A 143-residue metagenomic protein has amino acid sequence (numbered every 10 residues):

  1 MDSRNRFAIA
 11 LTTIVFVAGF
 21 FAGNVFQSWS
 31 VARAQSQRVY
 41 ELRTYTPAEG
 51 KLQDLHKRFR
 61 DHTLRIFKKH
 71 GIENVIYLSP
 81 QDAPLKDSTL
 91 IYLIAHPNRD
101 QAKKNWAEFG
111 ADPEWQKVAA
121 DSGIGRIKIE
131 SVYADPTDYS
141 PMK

Functional and structural regions predicted by a protein language model:
M1-R4: Short, Lys/Arg-rich N-terminal segment immediately upstream of the first membrane anchor
R6, A10, G19-Q37, E73-T89 (+1 more regions): Glycine-rich beta-strand-turn "strand-cap" elements at beta-sheet edges
S36, P47-G50: A short, structure-level motif marking secondary-structure boundaries and short turns
V39-T46, V75-G110, V132: Short, well-ordered beta-strand segments in beta-rich or mixed alpha/beta enzyme and ligand-binding folds
K51-I76: Short amphipathic alpha-helical segments
D54, A107-E108, K117-A119: A short acidic/glycine-rich loop-to-helix N-cap element
